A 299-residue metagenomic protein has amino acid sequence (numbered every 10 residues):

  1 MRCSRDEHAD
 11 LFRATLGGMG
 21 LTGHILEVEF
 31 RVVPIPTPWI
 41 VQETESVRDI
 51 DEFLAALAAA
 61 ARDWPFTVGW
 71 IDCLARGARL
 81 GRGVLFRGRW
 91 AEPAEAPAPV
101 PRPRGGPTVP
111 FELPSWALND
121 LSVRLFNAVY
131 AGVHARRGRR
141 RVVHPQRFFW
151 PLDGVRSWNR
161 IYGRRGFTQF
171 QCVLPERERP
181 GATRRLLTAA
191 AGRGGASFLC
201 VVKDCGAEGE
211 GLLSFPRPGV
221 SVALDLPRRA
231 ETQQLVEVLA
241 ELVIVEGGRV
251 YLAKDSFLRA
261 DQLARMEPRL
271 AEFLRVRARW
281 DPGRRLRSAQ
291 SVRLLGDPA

Functional and structural regions predicted by a protein language model:
M1-A299: Noncatalytic alpha-helical scaffold of FAD-dependent oxidoreductases
